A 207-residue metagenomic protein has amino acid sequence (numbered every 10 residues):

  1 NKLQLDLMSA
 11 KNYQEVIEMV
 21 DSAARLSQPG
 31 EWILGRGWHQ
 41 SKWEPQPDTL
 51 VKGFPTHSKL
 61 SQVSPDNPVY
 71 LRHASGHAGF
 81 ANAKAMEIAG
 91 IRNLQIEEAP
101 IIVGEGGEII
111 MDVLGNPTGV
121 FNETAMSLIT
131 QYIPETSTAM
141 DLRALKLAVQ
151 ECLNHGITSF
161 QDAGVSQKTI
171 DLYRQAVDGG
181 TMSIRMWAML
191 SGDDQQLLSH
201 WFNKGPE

Functional and structural regions predicted by a protein language model:
N1-P206: Divalent metal-binding segments
